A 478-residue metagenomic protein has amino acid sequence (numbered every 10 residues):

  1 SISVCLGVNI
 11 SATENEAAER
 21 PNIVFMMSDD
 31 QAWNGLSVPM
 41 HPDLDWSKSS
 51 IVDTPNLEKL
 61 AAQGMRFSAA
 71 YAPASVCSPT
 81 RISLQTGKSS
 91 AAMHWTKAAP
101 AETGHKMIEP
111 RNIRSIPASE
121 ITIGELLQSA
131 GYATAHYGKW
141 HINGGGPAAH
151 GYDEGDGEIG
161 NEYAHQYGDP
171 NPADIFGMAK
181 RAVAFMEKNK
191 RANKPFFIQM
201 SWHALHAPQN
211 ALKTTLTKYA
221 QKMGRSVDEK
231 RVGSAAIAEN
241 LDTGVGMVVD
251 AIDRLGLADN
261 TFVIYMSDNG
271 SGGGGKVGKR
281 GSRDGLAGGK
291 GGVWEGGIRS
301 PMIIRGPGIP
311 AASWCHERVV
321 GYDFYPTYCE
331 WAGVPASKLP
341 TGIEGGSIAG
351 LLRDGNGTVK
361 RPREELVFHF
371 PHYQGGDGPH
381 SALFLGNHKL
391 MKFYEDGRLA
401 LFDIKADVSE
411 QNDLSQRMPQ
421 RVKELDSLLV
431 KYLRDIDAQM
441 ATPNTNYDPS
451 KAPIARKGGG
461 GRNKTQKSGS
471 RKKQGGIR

Functional and structural regions predicted by a protein language model:
E14-P21, S28, W33, R66 (+5 more regions): Long, internal low-complexity/basic segments
E16-N22, L84, A130-G131, A135-H136 (+5 more regions): Active-site regions of oxyanion-processing enzymes, predominantly non-cytosolic
E19, S47-T54, S68-V76, A99-E102 (+10 more regions): A short beta-strand-to-alpha-helix junction
F25-M26, A32-I121, L126, Y132 (+1 more regions): Active-site segment of extracytoplasmic enzymes that catalyze sulfate/phosphate-ester chemistry
W33, V38-H41, G160-Y163, A182-G233 (+2 more regions): Active-site His/acidic residue clusters
P39-M40, R66-K88, T96-A101, H136-P147 (+6 more regions): Short, solvent-exposed turn/loop segments enriched in Gly/Ser/Thr/Pro and often Arg
P147-G151, P208-N210, D250-I309, V320 (+2 more regions): Histidine-centered active-site microenvironments of extracellular/periplasmic hydrolases and transferases
S271-E295, I309-A311, E317, Y322-I404 (+3 more regions): C-terminal cap/loop subdomain of S1 sulfatases and analogous C-terminal strand-loop tails that border
